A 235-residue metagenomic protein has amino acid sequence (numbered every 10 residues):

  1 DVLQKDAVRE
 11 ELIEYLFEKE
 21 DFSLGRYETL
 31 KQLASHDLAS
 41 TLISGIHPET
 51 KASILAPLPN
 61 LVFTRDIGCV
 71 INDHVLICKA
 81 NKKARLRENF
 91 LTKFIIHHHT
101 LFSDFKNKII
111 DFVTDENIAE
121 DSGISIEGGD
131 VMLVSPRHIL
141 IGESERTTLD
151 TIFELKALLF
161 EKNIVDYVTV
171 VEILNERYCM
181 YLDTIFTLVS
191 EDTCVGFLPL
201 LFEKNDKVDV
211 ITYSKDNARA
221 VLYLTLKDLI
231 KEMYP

Functional and structural regions predicted by a protein language model:
D1-P235: The feature marks the mature, well-folded catalytic cores of soluble enzymes
